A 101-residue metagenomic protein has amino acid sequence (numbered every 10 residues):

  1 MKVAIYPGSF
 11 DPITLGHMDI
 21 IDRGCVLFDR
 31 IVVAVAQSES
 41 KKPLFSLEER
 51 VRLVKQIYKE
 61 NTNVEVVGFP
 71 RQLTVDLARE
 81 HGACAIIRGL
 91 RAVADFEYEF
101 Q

Functional and structural regions predicted by a protein language model:
M1-Q101: Nucleotidyltransferase catalytic core that binds NTPs
